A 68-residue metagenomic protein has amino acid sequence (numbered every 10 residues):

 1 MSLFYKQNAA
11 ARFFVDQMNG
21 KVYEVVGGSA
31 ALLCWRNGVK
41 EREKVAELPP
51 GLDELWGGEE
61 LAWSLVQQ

Functional and structural regions predicted by a protein language model:
M1-L3, S64-Q68: Short intrinsically disordered terminal tails
L3, A10, P49, L55-W56: Short, aromatic- and cysteine-enriched interfacial helices/patches that mediate contacts at lipid membranes
L3-V26: N-terminal acidic leader/helix
A11, N37, E43, Q67-Q68: Non-catalytic effector/regulatory segments
M18-L55, L61: Acidic, low-complexity, intrinsically disordered interaction modules
